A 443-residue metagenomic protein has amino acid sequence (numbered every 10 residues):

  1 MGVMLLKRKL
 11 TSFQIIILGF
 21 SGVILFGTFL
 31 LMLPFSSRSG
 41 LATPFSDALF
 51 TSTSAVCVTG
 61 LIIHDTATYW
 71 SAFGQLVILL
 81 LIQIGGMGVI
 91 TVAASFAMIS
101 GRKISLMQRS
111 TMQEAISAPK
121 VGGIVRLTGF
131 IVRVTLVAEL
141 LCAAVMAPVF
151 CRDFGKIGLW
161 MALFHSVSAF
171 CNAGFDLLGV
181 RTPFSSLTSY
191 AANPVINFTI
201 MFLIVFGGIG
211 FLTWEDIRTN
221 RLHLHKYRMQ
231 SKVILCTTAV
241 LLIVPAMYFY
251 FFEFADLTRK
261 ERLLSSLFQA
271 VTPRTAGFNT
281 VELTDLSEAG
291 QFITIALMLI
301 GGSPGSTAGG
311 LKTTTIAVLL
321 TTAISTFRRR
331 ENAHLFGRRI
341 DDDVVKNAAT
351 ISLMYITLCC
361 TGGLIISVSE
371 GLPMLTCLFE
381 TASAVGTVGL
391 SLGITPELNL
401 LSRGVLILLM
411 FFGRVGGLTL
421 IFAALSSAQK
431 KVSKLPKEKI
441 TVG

Functional and structural regions predicted by a protein language model:
M1-G443: Membrane-proximal intracellular helices of multi-pass ion channels
